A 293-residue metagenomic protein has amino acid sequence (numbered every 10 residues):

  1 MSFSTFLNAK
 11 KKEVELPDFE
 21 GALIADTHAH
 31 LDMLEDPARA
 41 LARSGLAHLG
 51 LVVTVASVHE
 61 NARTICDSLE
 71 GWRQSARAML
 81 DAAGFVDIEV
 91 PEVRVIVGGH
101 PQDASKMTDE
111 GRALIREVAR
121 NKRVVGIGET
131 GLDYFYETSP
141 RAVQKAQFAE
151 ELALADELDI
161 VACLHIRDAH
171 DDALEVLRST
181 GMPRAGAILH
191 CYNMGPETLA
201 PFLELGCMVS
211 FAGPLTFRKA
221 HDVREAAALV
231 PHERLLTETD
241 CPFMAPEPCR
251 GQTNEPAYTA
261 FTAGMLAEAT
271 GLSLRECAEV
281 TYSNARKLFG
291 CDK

Functional and structural regions predicted by a protein language model:
M1-K293: Mid-domain alpha/beta scaffold segments of enzyme catalytic cores
